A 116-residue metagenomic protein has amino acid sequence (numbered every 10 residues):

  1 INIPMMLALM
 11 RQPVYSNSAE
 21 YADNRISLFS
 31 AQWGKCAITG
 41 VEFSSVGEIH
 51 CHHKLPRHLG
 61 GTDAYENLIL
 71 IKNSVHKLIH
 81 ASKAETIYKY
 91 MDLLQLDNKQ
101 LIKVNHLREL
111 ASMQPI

Functional and structural regions predicted by a protein language model:
I1-Y15, Q95: Extended C-terminal regions of large enzymes
N2-M6, N24, K35, Q100-K103: Alpha-helical structural motif
A8, A19-A22, A31, A37-G40 (+3 more regions): A sequence-composition feature that detects small, non-aromatic residues
R11-S27, L55-A64: Short, contiguous acidic/charged loop-to-helix segments that flank catalytic cores in large enzymes
Y15, A19-H50, K72-S74: Short cysteine-rich loop/turn motifs with clustered Cys
G40-N73, A81-I87: Histidine-centered nuclease catalytic patch
H58-E66, L78-I116: Polybasic, low-complexity binding patches
